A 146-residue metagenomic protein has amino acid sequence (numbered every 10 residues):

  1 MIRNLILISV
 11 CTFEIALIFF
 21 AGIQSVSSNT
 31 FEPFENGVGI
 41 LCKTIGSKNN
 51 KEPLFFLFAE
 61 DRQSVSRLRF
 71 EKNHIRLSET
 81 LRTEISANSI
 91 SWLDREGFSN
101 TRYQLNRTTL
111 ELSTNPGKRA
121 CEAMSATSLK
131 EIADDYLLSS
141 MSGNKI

Functional and structural regions predicted by a protein language model:
M1-C11: N-terminal Sec-pathway targeting helices
S9-F20: Hydrophobic membrane-insertion alpha-helices, especially the h-region of bacterial N-terminal signal peptides
F31, N36-Q63, N100-L105: Short, solvent-exposed loop/hinge segments that bridge or flank secondary-structure elements
P33-L41, Q63-V65, I85-L93, T109-E111: Short, hydrophobic/aromatic-rich segments at coil-to-beta transitions
N50-S78, E111-P116: N-terminal glycine/threonine-rich, aromatic-flanked beta-hairpin/loop signature
E71-R107: Contiguous, well-ordered beta-strand patches that form the walls/edges of small beta-barrel/beta-sandwich domains
P116-I146: C-terminal partner/receptor-binding element of secreted or periplasmic proteins
